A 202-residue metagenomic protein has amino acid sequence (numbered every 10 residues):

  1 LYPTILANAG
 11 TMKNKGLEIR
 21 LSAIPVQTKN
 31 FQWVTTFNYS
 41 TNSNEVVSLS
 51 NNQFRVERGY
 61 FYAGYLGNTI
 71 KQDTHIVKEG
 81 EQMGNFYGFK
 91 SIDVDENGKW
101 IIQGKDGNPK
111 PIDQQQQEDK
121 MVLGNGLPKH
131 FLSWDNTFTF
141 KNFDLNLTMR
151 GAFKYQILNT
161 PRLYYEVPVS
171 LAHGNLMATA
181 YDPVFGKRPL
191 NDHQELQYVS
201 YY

Functional and structural regions predicted by a protein language model:
L1-A9, S43-L127, D135, D144-Y202: Surface-exposed, extracytoplasmic segments of Gram-negative outer-membrane nutrient-acquisition systems
Y2, G10-K15, N30, K129: Active-site-proximal structural scaffolding
K15-P25, W33-T41, L132-F138, F143-G151: Membrane-embedded beta-strands that build the outer-membrane beta-barrel scaffold
Q27-K29, E45: Secondary-structure transition/hinge residues
